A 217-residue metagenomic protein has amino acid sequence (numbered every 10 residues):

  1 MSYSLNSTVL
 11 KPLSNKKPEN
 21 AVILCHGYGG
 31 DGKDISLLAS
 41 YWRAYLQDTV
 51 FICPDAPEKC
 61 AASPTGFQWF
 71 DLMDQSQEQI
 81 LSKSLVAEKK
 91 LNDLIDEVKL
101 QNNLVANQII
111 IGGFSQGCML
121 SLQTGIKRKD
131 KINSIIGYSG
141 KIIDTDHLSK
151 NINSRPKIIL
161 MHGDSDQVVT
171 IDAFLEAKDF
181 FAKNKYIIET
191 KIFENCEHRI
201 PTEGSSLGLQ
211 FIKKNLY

Functional and structural regions predicted by a protein language model:
S2-L104: Serine-hydrolase catalytic machinery in alpha/beta-hydrolase-like enzymes
S36-S40, T170-F180: Short alpha-helix in the alpha/beta-hydrolase fold that links the catalytic acid
L37, Q123-K127: Active-site signature of alpha/beta-hydrolase-fold catalytic machinery across serine- and Asp/Cys-nucleophile hydrolases
N103-G113: Alpha/beta-hydrolase fold nucleophile elbow
G113-G117, S121: Gly/Ala-rich beta-loop-alpha elbow adjacent to hydrolase catalytic centers
D130-I142: A conserved short beta-strand
I159-H162, D166: Short beta-strand/loop motif that positions the catalytic acidic residue of the alpha/beta-hydrolase fold
L175-Y217: C-terminal catalytic histidine-bearing segment of alpha/beta-hydrolase fold enzymes
